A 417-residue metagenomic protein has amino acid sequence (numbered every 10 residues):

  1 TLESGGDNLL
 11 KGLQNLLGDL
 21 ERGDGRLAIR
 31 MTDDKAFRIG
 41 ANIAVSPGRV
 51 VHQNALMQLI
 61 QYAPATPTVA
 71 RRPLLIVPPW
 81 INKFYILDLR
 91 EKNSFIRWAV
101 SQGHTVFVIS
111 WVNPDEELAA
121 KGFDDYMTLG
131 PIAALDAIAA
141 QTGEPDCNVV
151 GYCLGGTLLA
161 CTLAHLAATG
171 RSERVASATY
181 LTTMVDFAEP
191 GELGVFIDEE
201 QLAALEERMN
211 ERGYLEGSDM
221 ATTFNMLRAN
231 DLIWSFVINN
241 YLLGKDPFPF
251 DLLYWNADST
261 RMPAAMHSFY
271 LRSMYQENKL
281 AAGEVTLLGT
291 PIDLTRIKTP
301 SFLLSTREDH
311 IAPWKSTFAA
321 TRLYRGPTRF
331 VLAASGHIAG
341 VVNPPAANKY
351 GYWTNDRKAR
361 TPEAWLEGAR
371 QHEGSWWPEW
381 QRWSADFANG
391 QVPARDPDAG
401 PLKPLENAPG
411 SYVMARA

Functional and structural regions predicted by a protein language model:
T1, G6-L9, A140, E144 (+3 more regions): Alpha/beta-hydrolase-fold enzymes
T1-N42, P362-W377, S384-F387, Q391-A417: N-terminal targeting or regulatory segments adjacent to alpha/beta-hydrolase or S9 domains
D24-D115: Short, surface-exposed "cap/lid" segments of acyl-processing enzymes
L118-T142, L158: Alpha/beta-hydrolase active-site loop
G151-L159: Gly/Ala-rich beta-loop-alpha elbow adjacent to hydrolase catalytic centers
R296-S301, L323-P327: Short, proline-enriched alpha-helix->beta-strand connector loops that line the catalytic pocket of alpha/beta-hydrolase
L303-S305, D309: Short beta-strand/loop motif that positions the catalytic acidic residue of the alpha/beta-hydrolase fold
P313-L323, A334: Short alpha-helix in the alpha/beta-hydrolase fold that links the catalytic acid
